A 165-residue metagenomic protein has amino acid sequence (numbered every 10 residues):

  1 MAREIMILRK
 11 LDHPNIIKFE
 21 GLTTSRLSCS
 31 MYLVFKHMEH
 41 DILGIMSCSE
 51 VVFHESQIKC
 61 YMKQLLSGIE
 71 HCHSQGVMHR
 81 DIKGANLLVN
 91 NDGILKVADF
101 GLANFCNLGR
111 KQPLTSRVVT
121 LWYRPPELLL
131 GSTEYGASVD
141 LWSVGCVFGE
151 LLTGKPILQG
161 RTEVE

Functional and structural regions predicted by a protein language model:
D12-G21: Conserved HxN/HPN-centered segment at the entrance to the catalytic loop of eukaryotic protein kinase-like domains
S28-D41: Conserved short submotifs of the Hanks-type protein kinase catalytic core that shape the nucleotide-binding pocket
Y61-M62: Activation segment signature within eukaryotic-like protein kinase domains
H73-N90: Catalytic-loop of the protein kinase fold
L102-N104: Activation segment
L114-L128: Conserved activation segment of eukaryotic-like protein kinases, specifically the C-terminal portion of the activation
L128-V139: Conserved end of the kinase activation segment
